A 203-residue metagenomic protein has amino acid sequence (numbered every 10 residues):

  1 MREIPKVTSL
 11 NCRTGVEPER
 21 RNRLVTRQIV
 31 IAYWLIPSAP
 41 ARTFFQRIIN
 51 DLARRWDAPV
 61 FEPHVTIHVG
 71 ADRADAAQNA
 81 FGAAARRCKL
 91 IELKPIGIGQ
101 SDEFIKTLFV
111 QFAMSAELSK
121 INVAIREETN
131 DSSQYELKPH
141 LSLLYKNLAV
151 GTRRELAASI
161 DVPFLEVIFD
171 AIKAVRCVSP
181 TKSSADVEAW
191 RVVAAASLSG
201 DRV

Functional and structural regions predicted by a protein language model:
R2-K94, M114-A171, T181-V203: Basic, often amphipathic N-terminal segments
G99-F109: Short, basic/glycine-rich phosphate-binding loops at helix/coil junctions that contact nucleotide phosphates
Q100, A174-C177: Hydrophobic/anchoring residues in structured secondary elements
V110-F112, A174: Short beta-strand element of the conserved SAM-dependent methyltransferase core
